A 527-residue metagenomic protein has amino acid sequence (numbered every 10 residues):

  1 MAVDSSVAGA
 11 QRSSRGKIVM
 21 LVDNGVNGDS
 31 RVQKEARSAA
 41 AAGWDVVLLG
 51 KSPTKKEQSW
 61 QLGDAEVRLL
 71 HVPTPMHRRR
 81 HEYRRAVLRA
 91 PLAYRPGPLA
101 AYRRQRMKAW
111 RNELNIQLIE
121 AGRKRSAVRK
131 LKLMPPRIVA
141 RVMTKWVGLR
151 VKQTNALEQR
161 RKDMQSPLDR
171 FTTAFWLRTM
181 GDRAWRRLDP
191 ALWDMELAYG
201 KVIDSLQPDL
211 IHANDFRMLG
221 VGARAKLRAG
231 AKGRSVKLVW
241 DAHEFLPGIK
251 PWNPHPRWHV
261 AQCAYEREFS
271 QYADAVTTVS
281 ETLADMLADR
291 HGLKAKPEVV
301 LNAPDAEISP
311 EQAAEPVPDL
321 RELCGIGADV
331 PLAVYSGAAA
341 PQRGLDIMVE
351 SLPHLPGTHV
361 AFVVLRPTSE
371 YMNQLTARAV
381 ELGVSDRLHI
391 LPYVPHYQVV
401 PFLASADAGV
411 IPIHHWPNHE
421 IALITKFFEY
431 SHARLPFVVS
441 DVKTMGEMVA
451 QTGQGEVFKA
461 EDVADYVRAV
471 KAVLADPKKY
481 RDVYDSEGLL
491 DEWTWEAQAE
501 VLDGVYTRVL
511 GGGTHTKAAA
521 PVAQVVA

Functional and structural regions predicted by a protein language model:
R15, D64, G327-V330, V364 (+1 more regions): Nucleotide-activated donor-binding/catalytic signature segment of Leloir-type glycosyltransferases, i.e., the conserved
K17, T277, I326-R343, V349-L352 (+2 more regions): Conserved donor-binding/catalytic core segment of Leloir-type glycosyltransferases
E35, M180, W185-D189, L197-V202 (+3 more regions): Membrane-proximal helix-turn-helix segments that form the acceptor-binding/catalytic region of lipid-linked
D189-L197, G230-V239, P247-E268, D285 (+1 more regions): Nucleotide-sugar donor phosphate/pyrophosphate-binding loop at the beta->alpha transition of glycosyltransferases
T282, A303: Carbohydrate-associated surface elements
A408-I411, E429-V439: Short hydrophobic beta-strand element within catalytic cores of glycosyltransferases and related nucleotide-activated
Q451-T452, E456-V463, V470-K478: Conserved acidic donor-binding segment of nucleotide-sugar-dependent glycosyltransferases
E461, A475-R508: A charged, aromatic-enriched C-terminal amphipathic alpha-helix characteristic of glycosyltransferases across folds
